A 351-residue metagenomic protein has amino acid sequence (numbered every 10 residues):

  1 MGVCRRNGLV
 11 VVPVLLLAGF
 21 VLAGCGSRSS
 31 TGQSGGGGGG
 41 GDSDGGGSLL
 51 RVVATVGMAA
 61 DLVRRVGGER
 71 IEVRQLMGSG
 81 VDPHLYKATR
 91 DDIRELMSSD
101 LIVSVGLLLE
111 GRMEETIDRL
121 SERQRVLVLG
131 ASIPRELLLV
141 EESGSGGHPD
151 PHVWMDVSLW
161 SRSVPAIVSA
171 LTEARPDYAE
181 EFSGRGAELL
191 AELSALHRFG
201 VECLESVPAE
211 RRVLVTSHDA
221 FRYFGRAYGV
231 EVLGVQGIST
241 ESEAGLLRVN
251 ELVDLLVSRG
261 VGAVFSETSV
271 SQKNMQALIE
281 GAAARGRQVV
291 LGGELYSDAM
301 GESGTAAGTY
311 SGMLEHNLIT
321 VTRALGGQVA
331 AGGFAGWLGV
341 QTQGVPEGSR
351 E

Functional and structural regions predicted by a protein language model:
M1-V12: Bacterial N-terminal signal peptides that target proteins for export
V12-V21: Bacterial N-terminal signal peptides
G24-E351: Extracytoplasmic metal-acquisition and chelation regions
